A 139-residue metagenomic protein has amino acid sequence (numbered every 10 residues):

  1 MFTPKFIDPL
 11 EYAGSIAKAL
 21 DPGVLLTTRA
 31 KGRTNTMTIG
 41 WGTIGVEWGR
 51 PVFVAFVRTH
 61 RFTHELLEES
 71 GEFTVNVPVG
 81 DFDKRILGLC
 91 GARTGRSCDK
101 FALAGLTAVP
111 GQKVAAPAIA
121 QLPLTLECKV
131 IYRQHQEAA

Functional and structural regions predicted by a protein language model:
M1-A139: Active-site-proximal mixed secondary-structure blocks
